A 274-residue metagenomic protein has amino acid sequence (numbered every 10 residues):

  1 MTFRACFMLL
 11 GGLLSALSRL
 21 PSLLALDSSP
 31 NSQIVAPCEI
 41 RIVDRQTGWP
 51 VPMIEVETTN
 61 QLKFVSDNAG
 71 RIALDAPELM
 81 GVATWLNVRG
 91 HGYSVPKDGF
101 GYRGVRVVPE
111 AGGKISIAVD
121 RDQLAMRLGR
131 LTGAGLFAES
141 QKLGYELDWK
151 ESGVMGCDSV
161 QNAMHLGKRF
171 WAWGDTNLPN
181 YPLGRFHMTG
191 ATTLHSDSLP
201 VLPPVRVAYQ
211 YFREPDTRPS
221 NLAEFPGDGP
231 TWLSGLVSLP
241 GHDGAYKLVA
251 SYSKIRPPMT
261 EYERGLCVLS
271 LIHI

Functional and structural regions predicted by a protein language model:
L23-C38, R45: Beta-strand-rich domain onsets/edges
L26-S32, G101-L124: Extracellular beta-sheet/turn segments enriched in Thr/Pro/Gly and aliphatic residues
V35-C38, Q46-N60: Short, ordered, surface-exposed loop/turn motifs in non-cytosolic proteins
N60-A76: Short, acidic Ser/Thr/Gly-rich low-complexity loop/linker segments typical of extracellular and cell-surface proteins
L79-V107: A short, solvent-exposed loop/turn motif at the edges and junctions of modular extracellular/periplasmic domains
A118-N177, G184-H187, T192, D197-F225 (+1 more regions): N-terminal regions that are enriched for targeting/export leaders and immediately downstream pro/stem segments
V160-P182, W232-P257, E263: Hydrophobic core segments of beta-strands in well-ordered, beta-rich domains
I272-I274: Conserved small/polar residues in nucleotide/adenosyl-binding loops
